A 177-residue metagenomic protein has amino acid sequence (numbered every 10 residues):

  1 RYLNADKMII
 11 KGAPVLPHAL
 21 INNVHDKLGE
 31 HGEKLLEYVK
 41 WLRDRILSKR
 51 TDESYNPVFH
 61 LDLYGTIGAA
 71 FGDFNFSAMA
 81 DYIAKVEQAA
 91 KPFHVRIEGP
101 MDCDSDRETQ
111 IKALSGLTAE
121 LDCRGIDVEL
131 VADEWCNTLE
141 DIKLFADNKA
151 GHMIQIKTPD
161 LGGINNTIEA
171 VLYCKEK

Functional and structural regions predicted by a protein language model:
K7-I10, P14-K177: Catalytic core of soluble alpha/beta enzymes
